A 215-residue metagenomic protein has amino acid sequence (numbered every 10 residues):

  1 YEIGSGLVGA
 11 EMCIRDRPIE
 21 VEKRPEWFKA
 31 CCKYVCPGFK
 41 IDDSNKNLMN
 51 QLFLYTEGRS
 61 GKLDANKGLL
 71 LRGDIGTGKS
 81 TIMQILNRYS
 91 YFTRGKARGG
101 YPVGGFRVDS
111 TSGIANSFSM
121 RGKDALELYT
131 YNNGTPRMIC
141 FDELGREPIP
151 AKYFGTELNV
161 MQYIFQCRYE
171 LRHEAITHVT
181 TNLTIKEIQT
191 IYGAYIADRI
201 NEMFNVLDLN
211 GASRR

Functional and structural regions predicted by a protein language model:
Y1-I14: Single conserved hydrophobic/aromatic residue that forms the stacking wall/gate of nucleotide- or nucleobase-binding
K33-K62: N-terminal pre-Walker A segment at the start of P-loop NTPase domains
L71: Hydrophobic anchor at the beta1->P-loop junction of P-loop NTPases
G78-K79: Conserved glycine(s) of the Walker
I82, L86: Hydrophobic positions on the alpha1 helix immediately C-terminal to the Walker A/P-loop
R88-F106: Post-Walker A helix-loop "phosphate-sensing" segment adjacent to the P-loop in P-loop NTPases
P102, F106-Y169: Conserved nucleotide-sensing/catalytic segment adjacent to the nucleotide-binding pocket in NTP-handling enzymes
R146-R215: Replace "adjacent to P-loop NTPase cores in ATP/GTP-dependent enzymes" with "adjacent to NTP-binding cores
